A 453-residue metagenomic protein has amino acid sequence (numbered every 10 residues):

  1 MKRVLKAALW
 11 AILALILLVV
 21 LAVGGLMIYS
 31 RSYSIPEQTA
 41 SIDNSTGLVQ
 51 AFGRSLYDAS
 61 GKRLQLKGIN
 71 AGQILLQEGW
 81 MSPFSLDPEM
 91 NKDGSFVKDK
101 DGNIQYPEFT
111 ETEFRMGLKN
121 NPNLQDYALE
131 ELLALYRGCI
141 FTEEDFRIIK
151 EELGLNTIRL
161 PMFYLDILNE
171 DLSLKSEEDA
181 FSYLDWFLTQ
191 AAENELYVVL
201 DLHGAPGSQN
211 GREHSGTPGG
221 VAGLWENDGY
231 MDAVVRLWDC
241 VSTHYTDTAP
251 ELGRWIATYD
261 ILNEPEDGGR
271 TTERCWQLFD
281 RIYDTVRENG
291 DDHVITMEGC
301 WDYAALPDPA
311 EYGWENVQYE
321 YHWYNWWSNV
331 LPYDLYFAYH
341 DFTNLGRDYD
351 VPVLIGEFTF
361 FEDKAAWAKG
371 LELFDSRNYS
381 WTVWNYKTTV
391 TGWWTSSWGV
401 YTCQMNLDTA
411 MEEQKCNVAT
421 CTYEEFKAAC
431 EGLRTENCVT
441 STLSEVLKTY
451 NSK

Functional and structural regions predicted by a protein language model:
M1-L18: N-terminal Sec-pathway targeting helices
V19-E37: Membrane-interface motif at the C-terminal end of an N-terminal transmembrane signal
I35-V49: N-terminal low-complexity, Pro/Thr/Ser-rich intrinsically disordered segments that act as propeptides or flexible
A40-S41, A51-Y57, R63-L66, A71-V294 (+1 more regions): Active-site mouth of glycoside hydrolases
S45-L48, E226-T388, W393-M411: Extracellular glycoside hydrolase catalytic/binding regions
D58-A59, Y312: Active-site beta-strand termini and strand-to-loop segments that position acidic
K62-R63, E315: Beta-strand-turn-beta hairpins that frame and shape the catalytic cleft of phosphate-ester-processing enzymes
L373, S380-K453: Extended, alpha-helix-rich binding/interface surfaces that flank or overlap catalytic cores and mediate recognition
